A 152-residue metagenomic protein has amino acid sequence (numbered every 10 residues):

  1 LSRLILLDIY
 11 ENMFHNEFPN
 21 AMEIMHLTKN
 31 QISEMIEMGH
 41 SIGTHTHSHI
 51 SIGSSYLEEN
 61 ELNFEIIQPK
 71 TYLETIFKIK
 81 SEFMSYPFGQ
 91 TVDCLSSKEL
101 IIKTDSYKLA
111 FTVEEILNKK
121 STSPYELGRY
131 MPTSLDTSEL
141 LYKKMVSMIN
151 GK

Functional and structural regions predicted by a protein language model:
L1-M38: Extended, charge-rich helix/loop segments that form flexible, surface "patches" used to engage negatively charged
M13-N16, G43, E65: Generic alpha-helix detector with strongest preference for long hydrophobic helices that associate with membranes
H15, S51-I52: A broad detector of the eukaryotic-type serine/threonine protein kinase catalytic domain
N30-H40, Y72-I79: A structural motif corresponding to the C-terminal end of an alpha-helix and its immediate exit/capping segment
E37-I42, T122-Y125: Sequence-level motif detector for i,i+2 pairs with an aromatic at +2
S41-S51: Histidine-centered catalytic micro-motifs
H47, S54-K152: C-terminal active-site subregion of NodB/CE4 polysaccharide deacetylases
